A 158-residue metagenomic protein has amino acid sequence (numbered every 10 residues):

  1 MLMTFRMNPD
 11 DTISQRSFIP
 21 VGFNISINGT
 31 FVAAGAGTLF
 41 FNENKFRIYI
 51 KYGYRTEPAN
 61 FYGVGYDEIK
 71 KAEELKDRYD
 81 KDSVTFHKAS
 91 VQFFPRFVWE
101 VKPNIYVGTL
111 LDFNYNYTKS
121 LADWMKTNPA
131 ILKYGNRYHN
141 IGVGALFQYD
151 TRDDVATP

Functional and structural regions predicted by a protein language model:
M1-G135, H139: Gram-negative/organellar outer-membrane beta-barrel architecture
N136-P158: Loop-centered beta-sheet repeat module
